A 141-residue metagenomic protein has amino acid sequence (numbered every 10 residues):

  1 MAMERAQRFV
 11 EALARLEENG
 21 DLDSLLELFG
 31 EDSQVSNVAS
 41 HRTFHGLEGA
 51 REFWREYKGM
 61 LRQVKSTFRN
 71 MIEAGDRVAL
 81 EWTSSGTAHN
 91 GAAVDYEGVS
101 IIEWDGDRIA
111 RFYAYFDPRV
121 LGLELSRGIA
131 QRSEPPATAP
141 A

Functional and structural regions predicted by a protein language model:
M1-E31, A130-A141: Short, low-complexity N-terminal intrinsically disordered segments enriched in polar/charged residues
A2, R42-G46, G91: Alpha-helix initiation/capping motif
A2-A6, L25, F29, R51 (+2 more regions): A generic structural signal for ordered secondary structure
R8, A12-R15, L47, R51 (+2 more regions): Generic alpha-helical hydrophobic packing signal
A12-L16, S36, G86: Alpha-helix C-capping/helix-to-loop hinge sites
L22-G75: A solvent-exposed, acidic/Ser-Thr-rich amphipathic alpha-helical stretch
R55-A141: A beta-strand edge to alpha-helix "cap/lid" segment located at domain peripheries
